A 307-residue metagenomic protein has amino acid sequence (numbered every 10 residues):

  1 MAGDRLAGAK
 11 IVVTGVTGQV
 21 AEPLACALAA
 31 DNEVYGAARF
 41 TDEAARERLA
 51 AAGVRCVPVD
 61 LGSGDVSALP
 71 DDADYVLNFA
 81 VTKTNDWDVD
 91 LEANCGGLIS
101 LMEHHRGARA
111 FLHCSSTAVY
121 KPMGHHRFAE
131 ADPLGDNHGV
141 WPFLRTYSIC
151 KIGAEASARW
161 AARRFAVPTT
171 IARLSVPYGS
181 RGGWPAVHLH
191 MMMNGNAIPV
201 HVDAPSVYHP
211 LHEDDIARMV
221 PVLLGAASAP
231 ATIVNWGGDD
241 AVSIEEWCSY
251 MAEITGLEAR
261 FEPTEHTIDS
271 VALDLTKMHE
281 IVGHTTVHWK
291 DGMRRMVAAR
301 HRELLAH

Functional and structural regions predicted by a protein language model:
G3-L6, I11-A30: N-terminal Rossmann NAD(P)H-binding glycine-rich loop of SDR-like oxidoreductase domains
T14, P177-G179, V200-V207, T232-V242 (+2 more regions): Glycine-rich Rossmann NAD(P)(H)-binding loop
E43, V54-G96: NAD(P)H-binding glycine-rich loop region in Rossmannoid oxidoreductase-like domains and their noncatalytic homologs
L91-C95, D132-E155, G182, H209-P210 (+1 more regions): Short-chain dehydrogenase/reductase
I99-T146: Conserved Rossmann-fold NAD(P)-dependent oxidoreductase catalytic core, especially the SDR/UDP-sugar
A156-Y208, E213, M251: NAD(P)-dependent short-chain dehydrogenase/reductase
E213, S243-S249, P263-M296, R300-H307: Conserved C-terminal active-site "lid" loop/helix of NAD(P)H-dependent oxidoreductases that clamps the redox cofactor
M219-V222, A226-H266, D274-L275: Mid/C-terminal beta-alpha module of Rossmann-like enzyme folds, strongest in SDR-family dehydrogenases/epimerases
